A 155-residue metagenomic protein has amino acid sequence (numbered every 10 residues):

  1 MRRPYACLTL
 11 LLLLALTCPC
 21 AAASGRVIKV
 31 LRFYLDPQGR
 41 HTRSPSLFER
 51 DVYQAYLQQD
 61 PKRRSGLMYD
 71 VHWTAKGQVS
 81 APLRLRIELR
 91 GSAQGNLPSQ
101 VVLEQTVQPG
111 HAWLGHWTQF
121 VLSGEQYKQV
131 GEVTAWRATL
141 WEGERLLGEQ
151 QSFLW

Functional and structural regions predicted by a protein language model:
M1-P4: Positively charged n-region of N-terminal signal peptides that target proteins for export
C7-T17: Bacterial N-terminal signal peptides
A22-S44: A eukaryote-biased signal for short, well-structured alpha-helical docking elements
R43-R84, G115-L122: Contiguous beta-strand segments within globular domains
S80-V101, A138-L140: Extended low-complexity, serine/threonine- and proline-enriched intrinsically disordered segments
T106-G131: Short, solvent-exposed, Trp/other aromatic-anchored flexible loops in extracytoplasmic proteins
E132-L146: Internal, hydrophobic beta-strand segments that form the core of beta-sheet-rich folds
L146-W155: Short beta-strand elements
